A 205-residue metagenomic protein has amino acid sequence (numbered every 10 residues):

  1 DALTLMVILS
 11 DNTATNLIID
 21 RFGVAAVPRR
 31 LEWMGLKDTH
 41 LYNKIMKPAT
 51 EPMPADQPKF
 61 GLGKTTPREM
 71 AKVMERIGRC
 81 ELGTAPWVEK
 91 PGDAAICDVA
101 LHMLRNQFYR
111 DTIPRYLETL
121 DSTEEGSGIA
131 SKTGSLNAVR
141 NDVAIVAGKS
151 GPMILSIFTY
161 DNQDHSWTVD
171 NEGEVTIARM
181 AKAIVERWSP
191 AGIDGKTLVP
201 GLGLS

Functional and structural regions predicted by a protein language model:
D1: Active-site-proximal loop and beta-strand segments within enzyme catalytic domains
S10-D11, G23: Membrane-embedded alpha-helical core segments of multi-pass
N12, F60, W167-D170: Active-site oxyanion-binding pockets that recognize sulfate/phosphate
N16-L82, W87, P91: Mid-domain, small-residue-enriched loop/turn segments at the edges of structured enzyme/sensor domains
K72-G128, K132-S205: Structured C-terminal helix/loop/strand segments within mature extracytoplasmic catalytic/sensor domains
